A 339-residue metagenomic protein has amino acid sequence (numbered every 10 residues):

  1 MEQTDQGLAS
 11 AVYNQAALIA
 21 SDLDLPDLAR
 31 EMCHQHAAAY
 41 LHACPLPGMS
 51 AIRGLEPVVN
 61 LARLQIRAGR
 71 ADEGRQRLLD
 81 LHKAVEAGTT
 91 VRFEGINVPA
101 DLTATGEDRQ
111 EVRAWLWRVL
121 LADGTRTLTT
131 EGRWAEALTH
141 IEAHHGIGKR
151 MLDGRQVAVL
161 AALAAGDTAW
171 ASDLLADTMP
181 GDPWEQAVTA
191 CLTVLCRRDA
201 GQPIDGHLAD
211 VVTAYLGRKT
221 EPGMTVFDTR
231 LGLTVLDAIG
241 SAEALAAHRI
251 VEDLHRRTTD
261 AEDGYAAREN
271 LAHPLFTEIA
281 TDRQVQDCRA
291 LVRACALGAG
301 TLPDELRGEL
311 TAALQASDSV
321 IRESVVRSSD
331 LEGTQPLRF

Functional and structural regions predicted by a protein language model:
E2-T4, A38-A39, P45-G48, A84 (+6 more regions): Solenoid-like repeat scaffolds
G7-L23, R53-R67: Non-membrane alpha-helical segments in proteins
L8-A11, G54-L55, V112-L121, G148-R155 (+3 more regions): Generic helix N-cap/helix-start motif at coil->alpha-helix transitions
N14-Q15, R53, N60, R118-D123 (+6 more regions): "A position-specific structural signal for the A-helix of alpha-solenoid helical repeats
I19, L64-Q65, R126-T127, V157-A162 (+1 more regions): Residue-level signature for tetratricopeptide repeat
A39-P45, R77-L121, L138, E142-I147: Short, flexible helix-coil linker/hinge segments at the edges of structured domains or between repeats
A164-R293: Long, charge-rich C-terminal accessory regions
